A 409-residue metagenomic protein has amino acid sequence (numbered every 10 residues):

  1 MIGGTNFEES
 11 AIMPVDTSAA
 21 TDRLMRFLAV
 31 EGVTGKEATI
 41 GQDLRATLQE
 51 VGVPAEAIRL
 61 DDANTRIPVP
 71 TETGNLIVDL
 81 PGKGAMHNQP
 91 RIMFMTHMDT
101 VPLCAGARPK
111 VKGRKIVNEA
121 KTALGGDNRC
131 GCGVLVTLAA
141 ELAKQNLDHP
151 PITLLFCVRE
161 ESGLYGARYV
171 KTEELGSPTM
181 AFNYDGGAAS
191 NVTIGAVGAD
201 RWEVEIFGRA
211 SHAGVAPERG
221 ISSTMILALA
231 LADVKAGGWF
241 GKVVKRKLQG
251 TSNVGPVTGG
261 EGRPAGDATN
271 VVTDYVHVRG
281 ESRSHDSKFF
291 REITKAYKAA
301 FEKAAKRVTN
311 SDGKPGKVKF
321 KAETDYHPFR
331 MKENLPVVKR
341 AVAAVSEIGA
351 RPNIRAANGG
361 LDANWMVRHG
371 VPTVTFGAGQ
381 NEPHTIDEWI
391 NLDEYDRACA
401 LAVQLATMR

Functional and structural regions predicted by a protein language model:
F7-A38, T324, N381-T385: N-terminal capping segment at the start of a domain
A20, P68-T71, A350-R409: Zn-dependent metallopeptidase/amidohydrolase metal-coordination segment
V33-M86: A non-catalytic alpha/beta surface segment that caps or lines the substrate-entry region of metallo-dependent hydrolase
N64-R66, M98-T100, L155-G163, G186-A188 (+2 more regions): Acidic, glycine-rich active-site loops and adjacent beta-strand->loop/helix elements that engage anionic groups
T65-R66, V117-G126, A210-P217, P352 (+2 more regions): A short glycine/serine-rich beta->alpha loop
V69-E72, L76-F156, R397: Active-site metal-coordination/substrate-binding segment of hydrolases, especially metallo-dependent peptidases
G106, R114-T122, R159-K314, K321-H327: Midchain, well-structured core segments that form catalytic/ion-binding scaffolds
H327-A344: Short, low-order "capping/linker" segments at domain edges
